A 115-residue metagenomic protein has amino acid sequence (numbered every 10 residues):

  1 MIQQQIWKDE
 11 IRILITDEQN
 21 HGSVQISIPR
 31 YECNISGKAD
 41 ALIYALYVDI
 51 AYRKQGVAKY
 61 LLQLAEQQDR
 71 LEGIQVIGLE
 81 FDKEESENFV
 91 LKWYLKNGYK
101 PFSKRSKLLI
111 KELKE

Functional and structural regions predicted by a protein language model:
M1-Y44, Q68, S103-K104: Acetyl-CoA-dependent GNAT
P29-Y31, A51, E84: Short coil/turn motifs at secondary-structure junctions
Y44, D49, D82: Residue-level recognition of the GNAT/N-acetyltransferase active site
V48, K54-Q67, K92, K96: Conserved acetyl-CoA-binding loop-helix of GNAT-fold acetyltransferases
G73-I74: Short, high-confidence coil segments that cap the C-terminus of an alpha-helix and link into the following beta-strand
G78-L91, L109-L113: Conserved beta-strand-loop-alpha-helix junction that forms the acyl-donor binding cleft
Y94-K104: Conserved acetyl-CoA-binding loop of GNAT-fold acetyltransferases
